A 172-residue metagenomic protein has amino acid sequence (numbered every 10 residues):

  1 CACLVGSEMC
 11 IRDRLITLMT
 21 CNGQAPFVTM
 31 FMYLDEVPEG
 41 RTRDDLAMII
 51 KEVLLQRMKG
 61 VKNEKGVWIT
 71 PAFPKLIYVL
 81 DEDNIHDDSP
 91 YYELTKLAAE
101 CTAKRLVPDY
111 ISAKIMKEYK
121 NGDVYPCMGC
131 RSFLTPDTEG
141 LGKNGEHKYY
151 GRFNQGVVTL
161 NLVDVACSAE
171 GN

Functional and structural regions predicted by a protein language model:
C1-G6: Single conserved hydrophobic/aromatic residue that forms the stacking wall/gate of nucleotide- or nucleobase-binding
S7-N172: Conserved catalytic cores of very large enzyme subunits
